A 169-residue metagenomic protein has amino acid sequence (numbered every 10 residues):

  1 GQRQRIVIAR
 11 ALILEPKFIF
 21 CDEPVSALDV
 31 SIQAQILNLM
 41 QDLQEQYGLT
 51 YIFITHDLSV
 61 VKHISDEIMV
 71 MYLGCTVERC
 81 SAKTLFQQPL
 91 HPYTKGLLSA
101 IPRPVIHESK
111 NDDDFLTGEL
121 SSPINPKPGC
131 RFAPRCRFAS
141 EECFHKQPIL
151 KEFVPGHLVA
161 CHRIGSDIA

Functional and structural regions predicted by a protein language model:
G1-Q2, V60, C75, E119 (+1 more regions): Gly/Ser/Thr-rich helix-start
Q2-R5, A34, S121, K127: Conserved ABC ATPase nucleotide-binding domain "signature" region
I13-K17: A short, proline-enriched helix->beta-strand linker immediately N-terminal to the Walker B motif in ABC-type P-loop
F20-L28, I32-S109: P-loop NTP-binding/switch modules centered on Walker-like glycine-rich loops
S81-A169: Charged, flexible cofactor/metal-binding loops and thiol motifs
